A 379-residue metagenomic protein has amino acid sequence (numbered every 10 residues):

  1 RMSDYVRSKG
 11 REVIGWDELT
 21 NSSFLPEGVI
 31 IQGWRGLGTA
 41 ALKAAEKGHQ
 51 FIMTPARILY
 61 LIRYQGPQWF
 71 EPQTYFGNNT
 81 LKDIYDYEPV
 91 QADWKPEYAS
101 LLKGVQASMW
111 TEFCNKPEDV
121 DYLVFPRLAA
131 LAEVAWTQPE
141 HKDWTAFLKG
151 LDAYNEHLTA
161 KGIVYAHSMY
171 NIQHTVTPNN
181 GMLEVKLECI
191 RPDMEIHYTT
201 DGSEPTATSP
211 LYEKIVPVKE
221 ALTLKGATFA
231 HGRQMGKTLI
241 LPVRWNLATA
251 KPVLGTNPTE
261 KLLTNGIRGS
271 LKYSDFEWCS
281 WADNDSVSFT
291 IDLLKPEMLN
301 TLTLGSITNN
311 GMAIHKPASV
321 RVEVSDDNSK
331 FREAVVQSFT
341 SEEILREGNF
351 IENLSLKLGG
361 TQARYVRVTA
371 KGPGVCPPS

Functional and structural regions predicted by a protein language model:
R1-I14: Substrate-binding cleft of carbohydrate-active enzyme catalytic domains
V13-E18, S23-V29, G36-E184: Flexible, acidic glycine-rich loops studded with aromatic residues
K142, L148-S288: Short, compositionally stereotyped local motifs that mark structural "simplifiers"
M182-E184, T223, S286-T290, M298-T301 (+2 more regions): Intrinsic-disorder/low-complexity, polar/charged segments enriched in Ser/Thr/Lys/Arg/Asp/Glu/Gln
E195-E213, P217-E220, A227, E297 (+1 more regions): Non-cytosolic beta-sandwich-type ligand-binding/adhesion modules
E213-V218, I351-L358: Exposed aromatic-hydrophobic patches
L241-L299, I307-K316, D326, A334-F350 (+2 more regions): Disordered, acidic Ser/Thr/Pro-rich linker "stalks" and the adjacent N-terminal cap of the next globular domain
T369-C376: Short beta-strand-plus-loop segments that form exposed binding edges in beta-rich domains
